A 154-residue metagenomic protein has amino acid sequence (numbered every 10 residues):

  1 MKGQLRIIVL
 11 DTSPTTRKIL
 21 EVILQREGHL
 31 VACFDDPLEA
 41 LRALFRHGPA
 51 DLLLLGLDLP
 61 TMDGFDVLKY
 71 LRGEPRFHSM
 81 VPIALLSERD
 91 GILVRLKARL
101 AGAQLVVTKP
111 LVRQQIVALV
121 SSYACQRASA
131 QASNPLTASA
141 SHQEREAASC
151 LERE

Functional and structural regions predicted by a protein language model:
P14-A32, Y123: Two-component/phosphorelay signaling modules centered on CheY-like receiver
C33-L52: Acidic, metal-coordinating helix/loop segments flanking the phosphotransfer/catalytic sites of two-component signaling
D36, D63-K69: Acidic catalytic/metal-coordinating carboxylates
L55-D58, S87: Active-site residues of response regulator receiver
P60, G91, P110: The feature encodes the CheY-like receiver
D66, S79, R89-L105, A118: Alpha4 helix (beta4-alpha4-beta5 surface) of REC/receiver domains from two-component response regulators
L111-V120: C-terminal output helix
S121-H142: The C-terminal output helix
